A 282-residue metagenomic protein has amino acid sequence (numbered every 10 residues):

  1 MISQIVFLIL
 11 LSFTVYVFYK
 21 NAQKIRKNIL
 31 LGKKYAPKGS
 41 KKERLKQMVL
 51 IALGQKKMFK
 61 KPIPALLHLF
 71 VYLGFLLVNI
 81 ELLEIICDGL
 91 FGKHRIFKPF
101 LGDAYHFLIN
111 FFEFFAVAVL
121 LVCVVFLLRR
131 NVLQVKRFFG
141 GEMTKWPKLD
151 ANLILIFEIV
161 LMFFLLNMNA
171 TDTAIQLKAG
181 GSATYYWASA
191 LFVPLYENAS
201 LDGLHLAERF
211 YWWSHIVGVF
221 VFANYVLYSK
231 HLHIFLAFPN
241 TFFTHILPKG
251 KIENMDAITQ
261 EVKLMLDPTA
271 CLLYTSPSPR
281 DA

Functional and structural regions predicted by a protein language model:
M1-C271: Membrane-embedded alpha-helical bundles of multi-pass integral membrane proteins
Y274-A282: Single conserved hydrophobic/aromatic residue that forms the stacking wall/gate of nucleotide- or nucleobase-binding
